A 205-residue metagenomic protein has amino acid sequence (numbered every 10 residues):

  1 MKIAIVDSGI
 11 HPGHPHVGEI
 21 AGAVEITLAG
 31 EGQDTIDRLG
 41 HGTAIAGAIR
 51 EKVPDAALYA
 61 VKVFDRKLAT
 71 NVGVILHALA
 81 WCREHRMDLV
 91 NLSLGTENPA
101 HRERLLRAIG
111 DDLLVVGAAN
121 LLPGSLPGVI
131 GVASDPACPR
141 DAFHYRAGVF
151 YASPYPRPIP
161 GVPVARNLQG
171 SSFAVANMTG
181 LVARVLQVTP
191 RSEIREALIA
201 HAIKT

Functional and structural regions predicted by a protein language model:
M1-A56, H77, C138, R157-P160: Active-site core segment of subtilase-fold serine proteases
V6, A21-V24, Y59-V61, V116 (+1 more regions): Hydrophobic/aromatic beta-strand patches that form the interior of the parallel beta-sheet core in alpha/beta enzyme
D7-G9, H16, N120-Q187: Extracellular S/T/G-rich loop segment that most often corresponds to the catalytic His/Ser-adjacent loop
V24-A29, I49, K62-F64, A119 (+2 more regions): Residues at the C-termini of beta-strands that transition into short coil/loop
G32-E97, T189, A202: Subtilisin-like peptidase catalytic core
A46, R50, L76, G124 (+2 more regions): Predominant activation on well-ordered alpha-helical scaffold segments within soluble catalytic domains
T70-N91, P99-L114, N120-A133, C138-Y151: Mature extracellular/periplasmic domains of secretome proteins
T189-T205: An often Trp-containing, charged/polar helix-loop segment at the C-terminal end of enzyme catalytic cores
